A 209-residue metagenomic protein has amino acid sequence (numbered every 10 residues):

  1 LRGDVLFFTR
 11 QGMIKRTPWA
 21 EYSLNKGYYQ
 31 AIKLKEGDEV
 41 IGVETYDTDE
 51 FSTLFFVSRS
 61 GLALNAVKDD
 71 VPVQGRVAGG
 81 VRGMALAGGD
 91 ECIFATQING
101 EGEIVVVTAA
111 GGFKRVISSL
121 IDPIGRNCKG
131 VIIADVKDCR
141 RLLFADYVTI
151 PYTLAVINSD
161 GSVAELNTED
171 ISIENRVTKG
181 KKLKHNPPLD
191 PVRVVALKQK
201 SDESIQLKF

Functional and structural regions predicted by a protein language model:
L1-F209: Short, structured "edge-of-domain" segments at secondary-structure transitions
